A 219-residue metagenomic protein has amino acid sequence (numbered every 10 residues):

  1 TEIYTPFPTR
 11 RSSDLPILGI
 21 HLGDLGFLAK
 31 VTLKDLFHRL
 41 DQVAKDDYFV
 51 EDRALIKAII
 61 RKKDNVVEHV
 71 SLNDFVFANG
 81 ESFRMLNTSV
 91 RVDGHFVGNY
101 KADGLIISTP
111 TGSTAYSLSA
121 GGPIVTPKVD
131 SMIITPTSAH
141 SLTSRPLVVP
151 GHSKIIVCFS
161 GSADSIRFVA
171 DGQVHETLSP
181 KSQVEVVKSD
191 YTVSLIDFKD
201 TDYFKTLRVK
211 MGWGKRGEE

Functional and structural regions predicted by a protein language model:
T1-S12: Short, small-residue-biased leader/transition segments that mark boundaries at the very start of proteins
R10-I20, F27: Gly/Ser-rich helix-loop-strand patches that form or flank binding pockets for ribonucleotide-derived cofactors
L25-D103: Catalytic core of DAGKc-family lipid kinases
D52-I56, S71-N73, R84-T88, D103-L105 (+5 more regions): A generic structural signal for short beta-strands and their flanking turns/coil linkers
K63, F77, D93-F96, R145-E219: ATP/nucleoside-binding phosphotransfer catalytic cores, i.e., glycine-rich phosphate-binding loops
V90, G112, F168: Short aromatic-centered micro-motifs
N99-A102, I107-T143: Gly/Ser/Thr-rich active-site loops/lids in small-molecule metabolic enzymes that frequently grip phosphoryl groups
